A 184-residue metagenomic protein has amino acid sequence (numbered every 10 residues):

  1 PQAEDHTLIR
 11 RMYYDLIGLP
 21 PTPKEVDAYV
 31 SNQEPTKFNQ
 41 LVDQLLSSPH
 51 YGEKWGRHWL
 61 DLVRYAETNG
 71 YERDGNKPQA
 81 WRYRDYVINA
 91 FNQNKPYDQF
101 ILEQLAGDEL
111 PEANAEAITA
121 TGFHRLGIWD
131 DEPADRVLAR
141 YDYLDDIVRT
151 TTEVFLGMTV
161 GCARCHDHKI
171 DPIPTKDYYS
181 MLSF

Functional and structural regions predicted by a protein language model:
P1-F184: Short, structured secondary-structure elements that scaffold catalytic or ligand/cofactor-binding regions
